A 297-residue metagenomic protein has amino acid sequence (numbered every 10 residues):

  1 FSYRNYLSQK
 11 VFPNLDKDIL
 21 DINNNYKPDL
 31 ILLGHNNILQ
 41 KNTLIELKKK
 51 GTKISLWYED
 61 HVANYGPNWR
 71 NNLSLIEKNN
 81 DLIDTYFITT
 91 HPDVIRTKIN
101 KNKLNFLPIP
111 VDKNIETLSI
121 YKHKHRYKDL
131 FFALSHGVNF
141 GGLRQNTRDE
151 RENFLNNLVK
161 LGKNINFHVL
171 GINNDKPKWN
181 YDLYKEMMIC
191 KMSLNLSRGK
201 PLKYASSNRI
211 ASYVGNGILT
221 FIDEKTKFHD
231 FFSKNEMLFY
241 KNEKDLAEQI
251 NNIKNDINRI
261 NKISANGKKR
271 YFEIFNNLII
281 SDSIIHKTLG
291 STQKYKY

Functional and structural regions predicted by a protein language model:
F1-H61, T85, I280-Y297: N-terminal pre-catalytic "stem/leader" segment of glycosyltransferase-like enzymes
F1-R4, K10-D18, Y26, G34-H35 (+1 more regions): Nucleotide-sugar donor-binding catalytic core of glycosyltransferases
L39-T43, V94-I95, A247: Short, well-ordered alpha-helical microsegments
T90, I257, T292-Y295: A general structural signal marking secondary-structure boundaries and capping sites
F232, I250, S264: Short, flexible helix/strand-to-coil boundary loops that buttress conserved ligand/catalytic motifs in alpha/beta
M237-K244, N252-I257: Conserved acidic donor-binding segment of nucleotide-sugar-dependent glycosyltransferases
K254-T288: A charged, aromatic-enriched C-terminal amphipathic alpha-helix characteristic of glycosyltransferases across folds
